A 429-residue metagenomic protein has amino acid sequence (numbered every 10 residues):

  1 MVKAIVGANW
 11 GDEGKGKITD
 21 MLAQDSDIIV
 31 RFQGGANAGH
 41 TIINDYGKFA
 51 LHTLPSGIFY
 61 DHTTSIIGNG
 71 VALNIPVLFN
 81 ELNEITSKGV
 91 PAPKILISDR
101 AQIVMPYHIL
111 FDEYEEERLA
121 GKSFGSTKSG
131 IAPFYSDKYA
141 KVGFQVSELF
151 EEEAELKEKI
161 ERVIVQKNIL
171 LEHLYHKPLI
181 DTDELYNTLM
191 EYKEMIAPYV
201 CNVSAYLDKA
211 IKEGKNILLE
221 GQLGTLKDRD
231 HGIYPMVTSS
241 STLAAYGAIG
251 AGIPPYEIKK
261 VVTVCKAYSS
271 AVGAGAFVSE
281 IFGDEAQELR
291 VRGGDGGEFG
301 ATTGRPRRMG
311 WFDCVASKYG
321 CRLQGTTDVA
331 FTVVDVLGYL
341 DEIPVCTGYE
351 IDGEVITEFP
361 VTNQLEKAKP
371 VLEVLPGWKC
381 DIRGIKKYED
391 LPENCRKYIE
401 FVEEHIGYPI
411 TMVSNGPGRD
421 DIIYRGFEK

Functional and structural regions predicted by a protein language model:
M1-K429: Non-transmembrane, aqueous-exposed alpha-helical and coiled segments at domain scale
